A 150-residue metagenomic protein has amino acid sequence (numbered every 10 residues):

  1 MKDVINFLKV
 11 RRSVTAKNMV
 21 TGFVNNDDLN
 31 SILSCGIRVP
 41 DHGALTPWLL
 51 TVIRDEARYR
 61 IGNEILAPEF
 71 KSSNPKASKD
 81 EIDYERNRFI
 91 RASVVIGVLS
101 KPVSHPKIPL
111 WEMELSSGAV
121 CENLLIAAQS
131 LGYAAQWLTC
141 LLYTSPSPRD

Functional and structural regions predicted by a protein language model:
M1-R91: N-terminal amphipathic, basic helical "cap/leader" segment at the start of enzyme domains
I32, G36, N123-L124, T144: Aromatic/hydrophobic pocket-lining residues that form π-stacking "cages" and hydrophobic walls in ligand
V95-L99: Active-site-flanking beta-strand signature of metal-NTP-handling nucleotidyl enzymes and homologous cyclase-like
P102-V103, L141-L142: Acidic, glycine-rich active-site loops and adjacent beta-strand->loop/helix elements that engage anionic groups
I108-L115: Short pre-catalytic strand/loop immediately N-terminal to key active-site residues, enriched for Gly-Thr
Q129-S130: Short hydrophobic alpha-helices that are characteristic scaffold elements of the AMP-binding
A134: Residue-level detector of anion-binding/catalytic polar loops
Y143-D150: Conserved small/polar residues in nucleotide/adenosyl-binding loops
